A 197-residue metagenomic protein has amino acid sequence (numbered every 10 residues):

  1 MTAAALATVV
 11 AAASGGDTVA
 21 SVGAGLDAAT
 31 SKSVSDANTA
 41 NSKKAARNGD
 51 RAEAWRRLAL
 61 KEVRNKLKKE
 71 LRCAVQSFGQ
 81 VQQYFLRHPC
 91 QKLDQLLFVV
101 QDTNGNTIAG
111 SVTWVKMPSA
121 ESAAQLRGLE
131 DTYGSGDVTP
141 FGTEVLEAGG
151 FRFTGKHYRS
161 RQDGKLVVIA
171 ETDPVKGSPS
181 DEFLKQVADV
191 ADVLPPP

Functional and structural regions predicted by a protein language model:
M1-D27: Hydrophobic single-pass membrane-targeting/anchoring helices
V22-L97, N104: Extracytoplasmic low-complexity, Pro/Thr/Ser/Ala/Gly-rich segments that lie immediately after a secretion/anchoring
Q82, A123, R127, L184-D192: Generic detector of well-ordered alpha-helical segments enriched in charged/polar residues, highlighting helical
L86-G128, T132, D137: Mid-length scaffold segments of soluble, non-membrane domains
T107-I108, A124-R127, F141, F153 (+1 more regions): Surface-exposed beta-strand edges and their flanking turn/coil or helix-capping segments
R127, S135-G150: Short, internal acidic amphipathic alpha-helical interface segments that mediate docking to partner proteins
E144-P197: Extracellularly exposed regions in secreted/surface proteins, prominently low-complexity, repeat-rich
